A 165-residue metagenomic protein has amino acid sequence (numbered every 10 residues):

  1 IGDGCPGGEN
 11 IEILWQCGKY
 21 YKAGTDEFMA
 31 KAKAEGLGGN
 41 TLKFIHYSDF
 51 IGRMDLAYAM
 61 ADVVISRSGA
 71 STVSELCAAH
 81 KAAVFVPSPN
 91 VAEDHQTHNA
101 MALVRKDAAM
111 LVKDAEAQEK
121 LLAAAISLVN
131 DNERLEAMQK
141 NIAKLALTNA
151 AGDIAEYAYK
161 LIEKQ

Functional and structural regions predicted by a protein language model:
I1-V64, T97-A100, V112-L121: Donor-nucleotide binding loops and adjacent catalytic segments primarily of GT-B fold Leloir glycosyltransferases
K19-Y20, S88-A92, A143-K144: Short histidine/acidic/glycine/proline-rich micro-motifs that form metal- and phosphate-coordinating active-site loops
M54-Q96: A donor-sugar binding/catalytic signature common to diverse glycosyltransferases and related nucleotide-sugar
N90-I126, E133: Change "using UDP/GDP/dTDP sugars" to "using nucleotide sugars
A125, V129-N132, I154, A158: Hydrophobic "lid"/C-terminal helical patch of Rossmann-like NAD(P)-dependent dehydrogenase/epimerase domains
R134-T148: A short, well-ordered alpha-helix in the C-terminal region of glycosyltransferases
T148-Q165: C-terminal alpha-helical cap of glycosyltransferases
